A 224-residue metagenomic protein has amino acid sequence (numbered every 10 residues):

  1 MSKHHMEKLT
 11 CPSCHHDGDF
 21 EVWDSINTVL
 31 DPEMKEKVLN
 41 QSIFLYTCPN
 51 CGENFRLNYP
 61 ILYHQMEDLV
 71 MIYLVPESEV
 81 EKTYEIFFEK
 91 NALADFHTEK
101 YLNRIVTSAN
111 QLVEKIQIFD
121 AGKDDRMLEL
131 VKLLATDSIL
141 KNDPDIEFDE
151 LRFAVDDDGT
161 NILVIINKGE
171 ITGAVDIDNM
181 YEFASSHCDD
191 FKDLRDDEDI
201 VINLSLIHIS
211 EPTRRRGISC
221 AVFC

Functional and structural regions predicted by a protein language model:
M1-P76: N-terminal cysteine/histidine-rich coordination modules
T47-A135: Domain-exit/linker segments immediately C-terminal to small folded modules
V80-Y84, G169-D176: Short, surface-exposed beta-strand/loop "edge" segments at domain boundaries and coil↔beta transitions
D137-L140, D145-E147: Long, low-hydrophobicity ectodomains and other hydrophilic envelope-associated domains
Y181-R195: Electrostatic, structured charged patches in enzyme active sites and in nucleic-acid/phosphate-binding
L194-L206: Conserved phosphate-interacting/catalytic interface
I207-C224: Single conserved hydrophobic/aromatic residue that forms the stacking wall/gate of nucleotide- or nucleobase-binding
